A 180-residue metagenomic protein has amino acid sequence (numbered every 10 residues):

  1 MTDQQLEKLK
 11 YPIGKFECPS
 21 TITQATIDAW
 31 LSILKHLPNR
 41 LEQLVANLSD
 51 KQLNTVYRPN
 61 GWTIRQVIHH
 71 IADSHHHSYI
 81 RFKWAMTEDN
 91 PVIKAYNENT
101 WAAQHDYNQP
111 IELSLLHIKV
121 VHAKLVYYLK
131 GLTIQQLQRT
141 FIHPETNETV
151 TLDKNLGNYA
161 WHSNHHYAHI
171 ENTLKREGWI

Functional and structural regions predicted by a protein language model:
M1, I22-A25, L48, W62 (+3 more regions): Short coil/turn linker and secondary-structure boundary residues
M1-I13, E17, L53-E98, Q138-I180: Short, contiguous alpha-helical
T21-R58: Short, contiguous, helix-prone interaction/anchoring segments in small proteins
T23, N99-S114, E145-K154: Acidic/His metal-coordination segments adjacent to aromatic residues that form catalytic metal sites in metalloenzymes
D28-K35, R65, H69, E112 (+3 more regions): A generic "alpha-helical surface" signal
I33-P38, E42-L44, W101-R139: Acidic/histidine-rich alpha-helical segments that form the ligand environment of transition-metal centers
K35, N47, R58-R65, A72 (+4 more regions): Alpha-helix initiation and capping sites
R40, L44-N47, K51, R81 (+5 more regions): Amphipathic, soluble alpha-helical interaction motifs
